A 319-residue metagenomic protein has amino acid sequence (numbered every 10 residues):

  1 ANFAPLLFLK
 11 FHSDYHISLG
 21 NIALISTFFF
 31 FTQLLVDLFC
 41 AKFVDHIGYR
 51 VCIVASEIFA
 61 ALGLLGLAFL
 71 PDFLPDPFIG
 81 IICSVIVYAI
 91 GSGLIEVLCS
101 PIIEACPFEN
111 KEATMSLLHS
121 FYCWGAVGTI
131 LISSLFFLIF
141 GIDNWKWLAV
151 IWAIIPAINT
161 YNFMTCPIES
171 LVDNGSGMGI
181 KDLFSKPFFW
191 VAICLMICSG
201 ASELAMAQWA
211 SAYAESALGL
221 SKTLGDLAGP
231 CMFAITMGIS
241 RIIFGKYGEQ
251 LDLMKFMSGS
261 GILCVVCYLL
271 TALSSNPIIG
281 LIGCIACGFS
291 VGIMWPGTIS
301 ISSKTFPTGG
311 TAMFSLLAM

Functional and structural regions predicted by a protein language model:
A1-H12, I17, D37, S100 (+1 more regions): Extracytoplasmic
A4-L6, K186-G238: Extracytoplasmic gate region of multi-pass secondary transporters
L24-K42, C231-I243: Central cavity-lining transmembrane alpha-helices of secondary-active solute carriers, predominantly the Major
R50-I53, M257: Primarily marks hydrophobic transmembrane alpha-helices of the MFS/SLC 12-helix fold
I58-P75, L263-S275: C-terminal ends and interior cores of transmembrane alpha-helices in multi-pass membrane transporters/permeases
P77-L94, I279-I293: Hydrophobic core of transmembrane alpha-helices in multi-pass small-molecule transporters, especially MFS/SLC-type
S84-S120: Cytoplasmic helix-loop-helix junction between adjacent transmembrane helices in 12-TM secondary transporters
E109-N110, T114-I168: Helix-loop-helix hairpin linking two adjacent transmembrane segments in secondary transporters
